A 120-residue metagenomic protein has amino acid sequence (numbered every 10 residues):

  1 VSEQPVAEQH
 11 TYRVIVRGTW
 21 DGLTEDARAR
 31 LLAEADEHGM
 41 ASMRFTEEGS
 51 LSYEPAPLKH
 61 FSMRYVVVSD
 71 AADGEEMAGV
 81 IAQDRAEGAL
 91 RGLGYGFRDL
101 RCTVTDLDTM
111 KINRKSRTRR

Functional and structural regions predicted by a protein language model:
V1-R30: Short, extreme N-terminal segment that most often corresponds to the first beta-strand
S2-H10, R98-R120: Short, charged, intrinsically disordered terminal tails
V16-G22, V67-A71, A86: Beta-strand elements of well-folded, non-transmembrane domains
T24-F45: Short amphipathic alpha-helix segments
A35-G39, A82-R91: Short, non-transmembrane amphipathic alpha-helical segments
G39-E47, L90-F97: Short secondary-structure junctions
A41-V80: Short, intrinsically disordered low-complexity segments
R85-T105: Short, compact, well-ordered microdomains
